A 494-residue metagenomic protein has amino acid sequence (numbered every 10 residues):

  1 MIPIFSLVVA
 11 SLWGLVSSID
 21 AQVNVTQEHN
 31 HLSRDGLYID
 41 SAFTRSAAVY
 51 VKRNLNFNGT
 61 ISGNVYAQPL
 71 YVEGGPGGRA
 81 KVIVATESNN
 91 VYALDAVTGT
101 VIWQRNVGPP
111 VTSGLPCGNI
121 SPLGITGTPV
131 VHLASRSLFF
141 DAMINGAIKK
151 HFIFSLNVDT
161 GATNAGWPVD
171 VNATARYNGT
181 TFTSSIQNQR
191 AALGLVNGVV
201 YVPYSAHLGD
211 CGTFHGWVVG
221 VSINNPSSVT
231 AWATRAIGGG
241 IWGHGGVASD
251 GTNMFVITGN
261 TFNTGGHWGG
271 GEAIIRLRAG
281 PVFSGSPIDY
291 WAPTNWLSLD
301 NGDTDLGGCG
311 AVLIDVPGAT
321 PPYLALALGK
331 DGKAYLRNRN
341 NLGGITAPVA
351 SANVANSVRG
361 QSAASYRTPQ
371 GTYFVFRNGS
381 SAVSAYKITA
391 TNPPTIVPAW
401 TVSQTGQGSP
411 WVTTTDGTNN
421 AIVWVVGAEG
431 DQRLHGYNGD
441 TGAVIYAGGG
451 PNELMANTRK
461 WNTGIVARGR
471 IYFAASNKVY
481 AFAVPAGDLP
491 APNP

Functional and structural regions predicted by a protein language model:
P3-G14: Bacterial N-terminal signal peptides
S17-A21: Sec/Tat signal peptide C-region and signal peptidase I cleavage site
Q22-P281, G285-P317, Y323-G344, R359-R367 (+4 more regions): Mobile, glycine-rich extracellular loop/lid and propeptide segments that shape or gate substrate/ligand access
T346-S357, I396-S403, G450-P451: Inter-blade linker and blade-boundary elements of WD-repeat/beta-propeller domains
A382-T405: Flexible internal linker/loop segments at domain or repeat junctions
M455: C-terminal active-site rim and adjoining tail of enzyme catalytic domains
D488-P494: Proline-enriched interdomain boundary motifs that mark the N-terminal boundary and often initiate the first structured
